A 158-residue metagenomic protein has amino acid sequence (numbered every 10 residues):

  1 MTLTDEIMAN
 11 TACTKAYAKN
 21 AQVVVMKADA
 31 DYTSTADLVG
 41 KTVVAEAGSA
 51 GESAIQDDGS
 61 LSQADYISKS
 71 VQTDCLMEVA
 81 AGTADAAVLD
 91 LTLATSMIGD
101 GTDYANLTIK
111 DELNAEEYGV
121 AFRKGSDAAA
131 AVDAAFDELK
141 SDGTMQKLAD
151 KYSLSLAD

Functional and structural regions predicted by a protein language model:
M1-A9, A54-D57, A80-A81, D85-N114: A ligand-binding cleft/hinge motif common to bilobed small-molecule-binding domains
M1-D37: Acidic, polar ligand-binding/catalytic clefts
M1-D5, N20, A28, G48-S49 (+3 more regions): Beta->alpha turn/N-cap motifs
A18-M26, T95, G99-D137, S155-D158: Periplasmic-binding protein-like
A30-D31, I67-A81: Short helix-initiation/N-cap motifs at beta->coil->alpha
T35-G51: Short loop->beta-strand "edge-of-pocket" segments that line small-molecule binding or catalytic clefts across diverse
D37, D90, K124-E138, T144-L148: Short amphipathic alpha-helical coupling segments at ligand-binding clamshell hinges and other catalytic/signaling
A50-I67, A105-E112, D137-D158: Ligand-binding clefts/hinges and TM-proximal coupling segments of bilobed small-molecule sensing domains
